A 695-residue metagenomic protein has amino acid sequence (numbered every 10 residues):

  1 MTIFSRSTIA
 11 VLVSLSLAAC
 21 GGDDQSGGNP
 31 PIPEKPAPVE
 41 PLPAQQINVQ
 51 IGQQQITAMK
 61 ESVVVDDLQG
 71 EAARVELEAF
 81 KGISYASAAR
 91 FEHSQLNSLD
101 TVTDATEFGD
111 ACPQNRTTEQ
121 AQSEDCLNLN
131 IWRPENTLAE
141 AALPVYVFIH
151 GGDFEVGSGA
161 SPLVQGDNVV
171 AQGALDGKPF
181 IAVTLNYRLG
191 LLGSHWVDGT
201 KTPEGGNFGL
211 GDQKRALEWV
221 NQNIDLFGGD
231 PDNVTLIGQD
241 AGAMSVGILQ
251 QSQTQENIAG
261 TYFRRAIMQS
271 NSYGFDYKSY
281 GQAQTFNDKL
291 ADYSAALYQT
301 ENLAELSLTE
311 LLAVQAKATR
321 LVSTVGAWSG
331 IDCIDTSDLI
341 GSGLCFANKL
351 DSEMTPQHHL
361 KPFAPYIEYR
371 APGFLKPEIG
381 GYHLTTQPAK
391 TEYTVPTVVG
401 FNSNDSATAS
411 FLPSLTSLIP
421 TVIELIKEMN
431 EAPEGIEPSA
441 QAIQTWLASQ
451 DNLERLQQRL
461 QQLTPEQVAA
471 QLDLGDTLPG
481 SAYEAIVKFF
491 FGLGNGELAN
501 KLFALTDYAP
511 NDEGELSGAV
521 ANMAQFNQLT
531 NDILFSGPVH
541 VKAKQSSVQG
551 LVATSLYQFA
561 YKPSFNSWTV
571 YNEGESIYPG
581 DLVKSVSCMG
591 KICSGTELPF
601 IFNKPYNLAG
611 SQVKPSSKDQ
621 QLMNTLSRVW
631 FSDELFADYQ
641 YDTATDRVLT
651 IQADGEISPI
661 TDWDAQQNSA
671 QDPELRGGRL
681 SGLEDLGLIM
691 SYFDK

Functional and structural regions predicted by a protein language model:
M1-T8: Bacterial N-terminal signal peptides that target proteins for export
S16-A19: C-terminal motif of bacterial Sec signal peptides marking the signal peptidase cleavage site
D24-P203, S403, S616-Q620, A637-Q640: Non-catalytic accessory segments of hydrolases
Q114-T118, Q222, Q251, G260 (+4 more regions): Substrate-access "cap/lid" subdomains that shape and gate the entrance to catalytic or ligand-binding pockets
C126, P203-D225: Alpha/beta-hydrolase active-site loop
F227-D240: Alpha/beta-hydrolase fold nucleophile elbow
A243-N257: Short glycine-enriched nucleophile-adjacent loop and the immediately C-terminal alpha-helix near the catalytic center
L502-T530, L534-H540, K544-K695: Mobile gating loops/cap/lid regions near enzyme active sites that modulate substrate access
